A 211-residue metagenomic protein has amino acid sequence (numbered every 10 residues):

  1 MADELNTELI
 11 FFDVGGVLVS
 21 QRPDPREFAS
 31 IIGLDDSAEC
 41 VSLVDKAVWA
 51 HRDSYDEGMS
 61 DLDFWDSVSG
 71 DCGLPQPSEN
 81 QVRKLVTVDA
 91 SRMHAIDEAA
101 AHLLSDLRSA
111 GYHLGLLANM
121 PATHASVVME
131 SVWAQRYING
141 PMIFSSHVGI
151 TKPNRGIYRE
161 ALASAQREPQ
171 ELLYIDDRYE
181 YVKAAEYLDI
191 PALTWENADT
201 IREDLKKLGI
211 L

Functional and structural regions predicted by a protein language model:
M1-F12, L117, P121-A122, S126-L211: Asp-based, Mg2+/Mn2+-dependent phosphohydrolase catalytic module
A2-K46, Y187: Active-site neighborhood of HAD-like aspartate-dependent phosphohydrolases
G15-L18, A50, V88-R92, P121-A122 (+1 more regions): Short histidine/acidic/glycine/proline-rich micro-motifs that form metal- and phosphate-coordinating active-site loops
P25-F28, V48, W65-S69, V86-A90 (+1 more regions): Hydrophobic alpha-helical core bundles mediating ligand binding, dimerization, or RNAP-core interactions
R26-E27, A50, D63, S67 (+4 more regions): Alpha-helical elements of Rossmann-like donor-binding domains used by nucleotide-donor carbohydrate transfer enzymes
G33-K46, G73-V86, I210-L211: Short, surface-exposed acidic
R52-L85: A metal-dependent, Asp-based hydrolase signature
Q76, N80-G115, R155: Short, acidic loop-to-helix structural element flanking the phosphoryl-transfer center in phosphate-processing enzymes
